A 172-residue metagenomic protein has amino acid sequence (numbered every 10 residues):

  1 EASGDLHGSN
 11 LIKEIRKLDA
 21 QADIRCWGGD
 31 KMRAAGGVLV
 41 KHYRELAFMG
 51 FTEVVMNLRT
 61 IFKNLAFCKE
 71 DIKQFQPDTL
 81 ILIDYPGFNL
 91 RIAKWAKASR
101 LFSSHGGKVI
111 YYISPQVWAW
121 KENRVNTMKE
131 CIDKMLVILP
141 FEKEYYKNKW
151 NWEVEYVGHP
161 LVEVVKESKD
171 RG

Functional and structural regions predicted by a protein language model:
A2-R171: Active-site and donor-binding regions of nucleotide-sugar-utilizing enzymes
